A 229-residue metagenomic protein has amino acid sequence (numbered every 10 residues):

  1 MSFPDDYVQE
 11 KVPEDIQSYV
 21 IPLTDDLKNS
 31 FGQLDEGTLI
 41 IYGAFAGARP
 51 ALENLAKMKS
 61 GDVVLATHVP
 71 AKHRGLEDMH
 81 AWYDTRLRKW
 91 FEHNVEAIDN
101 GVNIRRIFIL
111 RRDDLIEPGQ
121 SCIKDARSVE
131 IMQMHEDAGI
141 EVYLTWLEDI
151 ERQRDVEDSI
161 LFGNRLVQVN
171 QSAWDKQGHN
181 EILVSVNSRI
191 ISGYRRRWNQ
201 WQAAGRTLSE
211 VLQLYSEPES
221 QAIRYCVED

Functional and structural regions predicted by a protein language model:
S2-D113: PLD-like (HKD) phosphodiesterase/transphosphatidyltransferase domain
E53-K57, E96, M134, E151-Q153 (+1 more regions): A general structural signal for short secondary-structure junctions and capping/turn motifs
H80-D84, V184, I191: Flexible, glycine- and charge-enriched loops at secondary-structure boundaries
L87-W90, D125-S128, N187, I191-R195: A structural signal for well-ordered alpha-helical scaffolds and beta->alpha junctions
E92-E96, Q133, N199: Surface-exposed alpha-helical segments enriched in charged/polar residues
L110-E157: HKD-type phospholipase D/PLD-like phosphodiesterase module
L147-N187: HKD (HxKxxxxD) catalytic microenvironment of the phospholipase D
S192-D229: Cysteine/selenocysteine-centered motifs that mediate thiol-based redox chemistry or coordinate metal-sulfur cofactors
